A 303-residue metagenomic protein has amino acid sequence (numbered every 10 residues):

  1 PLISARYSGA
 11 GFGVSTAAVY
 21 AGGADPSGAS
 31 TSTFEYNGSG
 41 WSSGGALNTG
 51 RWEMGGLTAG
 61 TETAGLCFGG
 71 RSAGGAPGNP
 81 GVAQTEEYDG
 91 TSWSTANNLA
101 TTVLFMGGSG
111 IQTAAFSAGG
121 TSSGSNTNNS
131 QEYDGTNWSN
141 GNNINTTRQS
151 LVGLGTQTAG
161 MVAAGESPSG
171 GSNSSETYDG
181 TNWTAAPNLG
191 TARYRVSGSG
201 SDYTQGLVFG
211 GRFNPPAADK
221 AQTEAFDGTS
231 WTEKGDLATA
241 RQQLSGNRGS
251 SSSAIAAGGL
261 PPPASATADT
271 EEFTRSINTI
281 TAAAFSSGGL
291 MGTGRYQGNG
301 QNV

Functional and structural regions predicted by a protein language model:
P1-V303: Polar, enzyme-active/binding microenvironments
